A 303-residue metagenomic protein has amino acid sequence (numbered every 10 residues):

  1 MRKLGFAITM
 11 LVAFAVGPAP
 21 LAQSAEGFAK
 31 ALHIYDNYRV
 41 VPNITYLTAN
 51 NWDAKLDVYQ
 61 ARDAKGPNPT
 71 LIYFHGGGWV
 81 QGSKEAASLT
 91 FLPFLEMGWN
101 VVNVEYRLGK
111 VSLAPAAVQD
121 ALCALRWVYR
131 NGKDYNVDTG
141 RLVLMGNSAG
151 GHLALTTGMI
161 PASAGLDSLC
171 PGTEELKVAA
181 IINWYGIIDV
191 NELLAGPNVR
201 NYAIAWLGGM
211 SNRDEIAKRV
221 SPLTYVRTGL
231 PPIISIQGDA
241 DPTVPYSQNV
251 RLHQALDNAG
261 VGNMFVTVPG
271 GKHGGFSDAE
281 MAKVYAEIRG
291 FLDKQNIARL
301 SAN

Functional and structural regions predicted by a protein language model:
M1-L4: Positively charged n-region of N-terminal signal peptides that target proteins for export
A7-G17: Bacterial N-terminal signal peptides
P18-A22: Sec/Tat signal peptide C-region and signal peptidase I cleavage site
Q23-N303: Alpha/beta-hydrolase superfamily serine-hydrolase fold, recognizing
